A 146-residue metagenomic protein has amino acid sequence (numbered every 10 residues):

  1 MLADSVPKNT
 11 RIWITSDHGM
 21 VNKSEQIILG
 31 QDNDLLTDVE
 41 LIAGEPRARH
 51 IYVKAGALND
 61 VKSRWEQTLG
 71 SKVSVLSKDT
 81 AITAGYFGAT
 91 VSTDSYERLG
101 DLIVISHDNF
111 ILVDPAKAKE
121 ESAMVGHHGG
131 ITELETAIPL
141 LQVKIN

Functional and structural regions predicted by a protein language model:
M1-N146: Feature captures the catalytic ectodomains and active-site-proximal regions of enzymes that hydrolyze or transfer
